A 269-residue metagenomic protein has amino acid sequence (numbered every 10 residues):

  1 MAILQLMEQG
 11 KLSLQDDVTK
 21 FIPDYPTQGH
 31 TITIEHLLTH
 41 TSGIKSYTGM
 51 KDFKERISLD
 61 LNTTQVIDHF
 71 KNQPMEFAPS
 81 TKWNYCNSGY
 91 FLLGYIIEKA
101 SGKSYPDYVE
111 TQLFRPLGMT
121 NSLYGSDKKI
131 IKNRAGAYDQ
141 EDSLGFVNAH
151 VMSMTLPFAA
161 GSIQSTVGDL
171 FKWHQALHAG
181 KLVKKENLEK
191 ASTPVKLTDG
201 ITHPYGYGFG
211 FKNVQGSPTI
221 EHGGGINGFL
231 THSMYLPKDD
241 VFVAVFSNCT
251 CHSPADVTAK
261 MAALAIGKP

Functional and structural regions predicted by a protein language model:
M1-Q15, Y90-E98, L170, D240: Active-site SXXK
L4-M50, K71-N72, K99-A137, L182: Active-site helix/loop module of the DD-peptidase/beta-lactamase fold, centered on the serine-lysine SxxK catalytic
L14, H30, L59-N62, T81 (+3 more regions): Residue-level signature of the cytosolic catalytic core of signaling kinases
I32-T33, T39, F70, Y85-S88 (+5 more regions): Short, solvent-exposed loop/turn segments at the edges of secondary structure
I44, F77, Y124, Y138 (+3 more regions): Short clusters of hydrophobic/aromatic residues that line enzyme substrate/ligand-binding pockets
K51-I131, A149, T155-F171, L188: Catalytic-site signature segments of enzymes, centered on catalytic residues
E98-T111, R115, E141-L144, N148-P269: Catalytic loop of the DD-peptidase/beta-lactamase superfamily, centered on the K-T-G motif and neighboring
